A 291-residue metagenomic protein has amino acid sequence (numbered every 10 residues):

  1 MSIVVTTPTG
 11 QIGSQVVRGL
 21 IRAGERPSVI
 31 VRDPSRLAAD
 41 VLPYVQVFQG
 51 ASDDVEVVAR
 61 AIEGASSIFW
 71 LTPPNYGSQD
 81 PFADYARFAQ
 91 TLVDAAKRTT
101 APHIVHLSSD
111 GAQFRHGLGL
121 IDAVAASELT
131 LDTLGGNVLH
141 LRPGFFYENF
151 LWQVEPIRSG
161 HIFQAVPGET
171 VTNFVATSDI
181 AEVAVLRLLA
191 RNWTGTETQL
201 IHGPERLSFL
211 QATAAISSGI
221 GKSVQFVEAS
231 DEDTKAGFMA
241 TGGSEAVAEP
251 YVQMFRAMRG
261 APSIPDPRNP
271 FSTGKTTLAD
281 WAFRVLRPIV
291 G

Functional and structural regions predicted by a protein language model:
S2-L42, D53-E56, E63, P73-A83 (+3 more regions): Oxidoreductase cofactor-interface core, primarily capturing Rossmann-like NAD(P)-dependent enzymes
G50: Cofactor-binding loops of NAD(P)H-dependent oxidoreductases, dominated by short-chain dehydrogenase/reductases
F69-W70, W193, W281: Tryptophan-centered motif/residue detector
T72, S108, A261: Short secondary-structure boundary segments
D84-A89: Aromatic "clamp/platform" in nucleotide-sugar-dependent glycosyltransferases that forms part of the donor/acceptor
D231-G291: A hydrophobic C-terminal alpha-helical subdomain
